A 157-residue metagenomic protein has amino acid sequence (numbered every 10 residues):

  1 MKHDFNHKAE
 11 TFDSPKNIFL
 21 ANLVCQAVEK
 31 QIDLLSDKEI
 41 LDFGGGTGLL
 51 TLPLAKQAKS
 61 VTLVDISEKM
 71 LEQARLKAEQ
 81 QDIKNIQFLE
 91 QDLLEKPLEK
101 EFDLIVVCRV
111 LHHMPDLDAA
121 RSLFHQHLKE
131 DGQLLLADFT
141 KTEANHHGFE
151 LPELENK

Functional and structural regions predicted by a protein language model:
M1-L35, Q73, E143: Conserved class I S-adenosyl-L-methionine
D13-F19, Q133-K157: C-terminal alpha-helical "lid/dimerization" subdomain adjacent to the S-adenosyl-L-methionine
E39, D131-Q133: Short glycine-centered segments of the SAM/dcSAM-binding site in methyltransferase folds
L41-E95: Class I SAM-dependent methyltransferase SAM/SAH-binding core
K69, L98, P115-A119, A144: Short N-terminal helix/helix-N-cap motif within the alpha/beta-hydrolase-1
V106: A conserved beta-strand element that flanks and buttresses the S-adenosyl-L-methionine
R109-V110: Short catalytic micro-motifs in class I SAM-dependent methyltransferases
D118-E130: A short glycine-rich, Lys/Arg-flanked "PGG" loop and its adjoining helix->strand segment in the class I
